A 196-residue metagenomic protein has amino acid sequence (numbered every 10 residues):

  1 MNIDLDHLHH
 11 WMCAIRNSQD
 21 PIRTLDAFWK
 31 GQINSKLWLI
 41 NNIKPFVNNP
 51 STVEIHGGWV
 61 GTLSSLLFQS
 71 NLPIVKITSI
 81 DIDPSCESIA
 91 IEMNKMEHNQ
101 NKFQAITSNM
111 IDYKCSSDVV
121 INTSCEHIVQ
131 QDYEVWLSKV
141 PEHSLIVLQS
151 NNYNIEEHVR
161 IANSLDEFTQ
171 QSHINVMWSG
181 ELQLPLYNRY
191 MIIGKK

Functional and structural regions predicted by a protein language model:
M1-N48: S-adenosyl-L-methionine
N48-V60: Conserved class I S-adenosyl-L-methionine
V60-P73: Conserved SAM-binding loop of SAM-dependent methyltransferases across substrates and taxa, primarily the Class I
V75-D81: Conserved SAM-binding motif I beta-strand of class I
I82-V119: S-adenosyl-L-methionine
S116-D132: A short SAM/SAH-binding and catalytic strip from SAM-dependent methyltransferases
V129-I192: C-terminal substrate-binding/active-site "lid" region of AdoMet-derived donor-dependent transferases
